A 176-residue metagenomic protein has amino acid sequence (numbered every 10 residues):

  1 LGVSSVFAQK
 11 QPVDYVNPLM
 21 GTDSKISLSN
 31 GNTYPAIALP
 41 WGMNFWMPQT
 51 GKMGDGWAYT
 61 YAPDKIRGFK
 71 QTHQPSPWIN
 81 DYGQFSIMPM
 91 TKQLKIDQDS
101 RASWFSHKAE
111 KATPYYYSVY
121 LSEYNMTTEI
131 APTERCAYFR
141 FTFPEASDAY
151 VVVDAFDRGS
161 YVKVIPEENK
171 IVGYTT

Functional and structural regions predicted by a protein language model:
L1-K10: Bacterial Sec-dependent N-terminal signal peptides
Q9-T176: Accessory carbohydrate-recognition regions in carbohydrate-active enzymes
